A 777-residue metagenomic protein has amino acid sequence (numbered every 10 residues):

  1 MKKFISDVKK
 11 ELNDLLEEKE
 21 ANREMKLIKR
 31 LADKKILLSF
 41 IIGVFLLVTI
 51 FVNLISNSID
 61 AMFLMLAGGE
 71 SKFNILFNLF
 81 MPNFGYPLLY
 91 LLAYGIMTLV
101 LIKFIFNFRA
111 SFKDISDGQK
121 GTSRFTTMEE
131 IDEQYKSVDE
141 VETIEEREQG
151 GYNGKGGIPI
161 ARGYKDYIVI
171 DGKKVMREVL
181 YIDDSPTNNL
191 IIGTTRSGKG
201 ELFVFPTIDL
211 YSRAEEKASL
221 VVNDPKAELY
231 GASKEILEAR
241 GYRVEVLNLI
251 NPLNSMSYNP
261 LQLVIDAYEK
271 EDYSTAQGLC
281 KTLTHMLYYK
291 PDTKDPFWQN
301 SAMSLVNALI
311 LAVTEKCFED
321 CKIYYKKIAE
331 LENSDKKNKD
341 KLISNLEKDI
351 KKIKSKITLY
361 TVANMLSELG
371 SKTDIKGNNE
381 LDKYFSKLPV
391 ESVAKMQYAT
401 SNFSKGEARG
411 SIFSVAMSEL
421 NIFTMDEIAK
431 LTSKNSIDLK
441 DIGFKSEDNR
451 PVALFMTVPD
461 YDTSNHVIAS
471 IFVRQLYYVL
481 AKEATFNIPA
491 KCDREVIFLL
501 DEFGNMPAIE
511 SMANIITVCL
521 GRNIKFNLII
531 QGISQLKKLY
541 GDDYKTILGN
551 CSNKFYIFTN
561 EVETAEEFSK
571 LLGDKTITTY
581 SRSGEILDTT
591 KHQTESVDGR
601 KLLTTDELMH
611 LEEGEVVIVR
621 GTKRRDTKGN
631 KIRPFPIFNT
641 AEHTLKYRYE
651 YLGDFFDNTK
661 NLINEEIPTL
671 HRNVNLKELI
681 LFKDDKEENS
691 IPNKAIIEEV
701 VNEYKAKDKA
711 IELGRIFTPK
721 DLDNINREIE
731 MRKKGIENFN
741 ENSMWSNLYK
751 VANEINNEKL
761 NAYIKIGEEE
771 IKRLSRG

Functional and structural regions predicted by a protein language model:
M1-S197, E201-D209, A214-E216, T578 (+3 more regions): Basic- and hydrophobic-enriched, low-structure N-terminal and domain-boundary segments that flank ATP-binding catalytic
K3, K165, K174-M176, L180-I524 (+9 more regions): P-loop NTPase motor domains
R23, A67-F73, D272, E561 (+2 more regions): Short, solvent-exposed helix-helix connector turns and helix-capping sites enriched in acidic/polar residues
L88, L253, Q535-L536: Short secondary-structure capping/turn micro-motifs that flank functional sites
T127, T358, T604: Residue-level signal for threonine
I236-R240, P260-I265, L369, D542-T546 (+2 more regions): Short secondary-structure boundary/capping segments
I516-V518, K525-V617, S743, K772: Conserved ATP-driven motor cores of ASCE-family P-loop NTPases powering translocation/secretion/packaging/pilus
E642: Carbohydrate-active enzyme catalytic cores, enriched for enzymes that act on polyanionic acidic polysaccharides
